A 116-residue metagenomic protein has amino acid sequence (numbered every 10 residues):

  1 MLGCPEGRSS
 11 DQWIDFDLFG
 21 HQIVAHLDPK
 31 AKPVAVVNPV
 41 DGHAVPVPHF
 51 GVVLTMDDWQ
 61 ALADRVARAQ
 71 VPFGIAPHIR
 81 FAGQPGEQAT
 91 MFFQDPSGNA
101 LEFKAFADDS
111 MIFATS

Functional and structural regions predicted by a protein language model:
M1-K32: Core segments of cupin and vicinal oxygen chelate
D11, L18-G20, G42-V47, R68: Short connector loops at helix/strand junctions that flank enzyme active sites, especially segments positioning acidic
Q12-W13, R80-F81, A107: Conserved beta-strand edge residues that scaffold enzyme active sites
A35, D108-S116: A short, polar/charged loop-to-alpha-helix boundary motif
V36-V40, I79: Short, P/G- and charge-enriched loop/turn segments at secondary-structure junctions
V45, F50-S97: Vicinal oxygen chelate
P85-E87, F103-S110: Short beta->alpha transition motifs characteristic of CBS
